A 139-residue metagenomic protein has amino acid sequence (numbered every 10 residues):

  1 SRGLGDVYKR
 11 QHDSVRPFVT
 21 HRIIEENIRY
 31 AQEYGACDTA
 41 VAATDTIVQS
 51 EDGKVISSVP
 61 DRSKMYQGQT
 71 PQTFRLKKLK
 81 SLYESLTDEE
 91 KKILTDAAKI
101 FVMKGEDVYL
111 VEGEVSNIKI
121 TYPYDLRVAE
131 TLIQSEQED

Functional and structural regions predicted by a protein language model:
S1-Y8: Short, small-residue-biased leader/transition segments that mark boundaries at the very start of proteins
D6, E33-A36, G105-E106: Short coil/turn connectors at secondary-structure junctions
K9-V15: Short beta-strand-to-loop acidic/aromatic patch adjacent to the donor-nucleotide binding site
H12, T39-A42, E112: Short beta-strand segments
R16, A36-D38, S57, P71 (+1 more regions): A residue-level structural signature of the nucleotidyltransferase/glycosyltransferase Rossmann-like core
V19-T46: Conserved donor-nucleotide/metal-binding helix-loop-beta segment in metal-dependent transferases, i.e., the alpha-helix
V48-Q72: Short, flexible, basic/aromatic active-site loop/helix in glycosyltransferases
M65-D139: Conserved alpha/beta core of the MobA/IspD/sugar-nucleotide pyrophosphorylase nucleotidyltransferase superfamily
